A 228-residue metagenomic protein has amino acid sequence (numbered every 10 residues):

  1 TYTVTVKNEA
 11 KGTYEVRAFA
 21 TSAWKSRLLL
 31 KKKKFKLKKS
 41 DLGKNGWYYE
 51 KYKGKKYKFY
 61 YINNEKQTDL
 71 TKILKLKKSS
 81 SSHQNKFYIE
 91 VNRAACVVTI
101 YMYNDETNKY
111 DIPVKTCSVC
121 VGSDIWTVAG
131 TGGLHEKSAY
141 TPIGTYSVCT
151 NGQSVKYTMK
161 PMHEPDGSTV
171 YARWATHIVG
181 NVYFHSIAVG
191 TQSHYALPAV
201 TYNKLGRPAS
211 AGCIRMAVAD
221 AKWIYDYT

Functional and structural regions predicted by a protein language model:
T1-V6, E15-V16, L30-Q84, G167: Extracellular adhesion/carbohydrate-binding repeat motifs centered on closely spaced tryptophans
A10-G12, G46, G144: A glycine-anchored, Pro-Gly-centered beta-turn/N-cap motif
F19, N64, Y103, N151 (+2 more regions): Surface loops and adjacent helix of pleckstrin homology
T21-R27: Short, solvent-exposed loop/turn segments at the edges of extracellular beta-sandwich modules
N63-Y157, Y171-W174: Cell wall/extracellular polymer interaction/catalysis modules
I143, V155-T228: Exported/periplasmic cell-wall-interacting domains
